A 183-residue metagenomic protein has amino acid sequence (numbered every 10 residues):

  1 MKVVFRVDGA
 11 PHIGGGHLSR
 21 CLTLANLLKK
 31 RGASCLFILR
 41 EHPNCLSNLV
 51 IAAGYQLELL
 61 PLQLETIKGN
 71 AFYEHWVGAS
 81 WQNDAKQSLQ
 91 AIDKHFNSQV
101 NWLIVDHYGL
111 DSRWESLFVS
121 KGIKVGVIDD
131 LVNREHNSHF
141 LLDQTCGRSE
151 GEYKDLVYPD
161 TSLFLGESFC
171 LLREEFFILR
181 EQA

Functional and structural regions predicted by a protein language model:
M1-G14: Nucleotide-activated donor-dependent transferases that construct or modify glycoconjugates
K2, V100-W102, F140: Structural motif
L18-L28: Short amphipathic alpha-helix
R31-K86: Conserved nucleotide-sugar phosphate-binding/catalytic loop shared by glycosyltransferases and other
S47-A52, S116-F118, V132-H139, G151-P159: Short loop/helix-cap segments at secondary-structure boundaries that form the rim of catalytic
I92-G109: Short N-terminal targeting/anchoring amphipathic segment
F118-G126: Short beta-strand/loop segments at the ligand-binding rim of alpha/beta enzyme cores
N137-A183: A nucleotide-sugar donor-handling region in carbohydrate enzymes
